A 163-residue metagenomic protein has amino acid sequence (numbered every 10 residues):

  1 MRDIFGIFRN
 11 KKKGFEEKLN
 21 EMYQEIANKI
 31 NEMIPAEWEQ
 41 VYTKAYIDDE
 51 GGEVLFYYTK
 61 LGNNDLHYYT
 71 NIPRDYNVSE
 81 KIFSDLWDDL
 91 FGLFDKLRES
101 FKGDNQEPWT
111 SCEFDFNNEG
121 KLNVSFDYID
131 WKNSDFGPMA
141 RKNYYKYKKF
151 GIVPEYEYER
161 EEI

Functional and structural regions predicted by a protein language model:
M1, Y68-N71, F83-S84: Short hydrophobic/aromatic-rich motifs at helix boundaries and adjacent loops
M1-F5, N117-I163: Acidic, proline/glycine-rich low-complexity IDRs
I4-Y69: N-terminal "first-domain core" detector
K12, E16, E80-W87: Short, surface-exposed loop/turn motifs that are enriched in glycine and acidic residues and include a nearby proline
W38, F56, W109, K142-Y145: Tryptophan-centered motif/residue detector
D49-V78, S125-G137, N143: Extended intrinsically disordered, low-complexity coil regions enriched in Ser, Thr, Gly, Ala and often Pro
F83-S134: Amphipathic protein-protein interaction modules
